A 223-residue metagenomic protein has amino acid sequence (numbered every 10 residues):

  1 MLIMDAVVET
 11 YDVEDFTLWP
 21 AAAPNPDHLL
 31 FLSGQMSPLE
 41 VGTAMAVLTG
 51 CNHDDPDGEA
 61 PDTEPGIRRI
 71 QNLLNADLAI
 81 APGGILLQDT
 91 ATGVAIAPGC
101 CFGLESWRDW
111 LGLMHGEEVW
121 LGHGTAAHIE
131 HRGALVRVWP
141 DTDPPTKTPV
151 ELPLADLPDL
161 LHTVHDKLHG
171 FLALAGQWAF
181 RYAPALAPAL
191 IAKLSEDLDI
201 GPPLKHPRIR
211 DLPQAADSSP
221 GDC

Functional and structural regions predicted by a protein language model:
M1, F16-A22, H28, G201-S218: Eukaryotic proline-rich, low-complexity intrinsically disordered regions that serve as modular docking/scaffold
M1-G66: N-terminal "first-domain core" detector
I3-V7, G84-L86, I96, R137: Ordered hydrophobic segments in well-structured contexts
E14, G93-A97, D143-E151: Short, surface-exposed beta-strand/loop "edge" segments at domain boundaries and coil↔beta transitions
E64-L121: Aromatic- and glycine-enriched beta-alpha-beta binding-site module
S106-D156: An exposed acidic His-Trp-rich patch
L152-D217: Mixed-charge, glycine-accented linear interaction segment located at domain edges/termini
